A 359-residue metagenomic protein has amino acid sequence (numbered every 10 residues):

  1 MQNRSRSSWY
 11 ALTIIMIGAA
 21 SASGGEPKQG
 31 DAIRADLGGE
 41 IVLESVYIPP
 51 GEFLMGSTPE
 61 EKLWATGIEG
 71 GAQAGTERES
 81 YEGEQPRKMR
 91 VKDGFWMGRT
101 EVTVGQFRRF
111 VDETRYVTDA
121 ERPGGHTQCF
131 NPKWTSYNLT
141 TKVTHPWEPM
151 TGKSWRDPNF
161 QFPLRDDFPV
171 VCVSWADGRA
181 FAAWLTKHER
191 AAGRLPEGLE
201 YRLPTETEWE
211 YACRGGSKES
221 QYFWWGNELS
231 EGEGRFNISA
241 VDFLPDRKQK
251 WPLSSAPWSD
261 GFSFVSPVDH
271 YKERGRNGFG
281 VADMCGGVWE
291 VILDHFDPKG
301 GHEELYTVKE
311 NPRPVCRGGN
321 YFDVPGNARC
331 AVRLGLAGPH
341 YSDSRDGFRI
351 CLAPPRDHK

Functional and structural regions predicted by a protein language model:
Q2-Y10: Bacterial N-terminal signal peptides that target proteins for export
Y10-A19: Bacterial N-terminal signal peptides
A22-G25: Boundary at the C-terminal end of the N-terminal hydrophobic targeting segment
G30-L43, W251-A256: Short aromatic-glycine motifs in intrinsically disordered, low-complexity regions
I41-L54: Mature N-terminal segment immediately following signal peptide/propeptide cleavage in secreted/periplasmic
L54, P59-E79, V117, R122-V332: Functional-site microenvironments in short loops/helix caps that host divalent-cation chemistry
T103: Acidic-aromatic/histidine active-site loop/patch
S344-H358: Short, structured beta-strand segments at or near domain termini in extracellular proteins/domains
